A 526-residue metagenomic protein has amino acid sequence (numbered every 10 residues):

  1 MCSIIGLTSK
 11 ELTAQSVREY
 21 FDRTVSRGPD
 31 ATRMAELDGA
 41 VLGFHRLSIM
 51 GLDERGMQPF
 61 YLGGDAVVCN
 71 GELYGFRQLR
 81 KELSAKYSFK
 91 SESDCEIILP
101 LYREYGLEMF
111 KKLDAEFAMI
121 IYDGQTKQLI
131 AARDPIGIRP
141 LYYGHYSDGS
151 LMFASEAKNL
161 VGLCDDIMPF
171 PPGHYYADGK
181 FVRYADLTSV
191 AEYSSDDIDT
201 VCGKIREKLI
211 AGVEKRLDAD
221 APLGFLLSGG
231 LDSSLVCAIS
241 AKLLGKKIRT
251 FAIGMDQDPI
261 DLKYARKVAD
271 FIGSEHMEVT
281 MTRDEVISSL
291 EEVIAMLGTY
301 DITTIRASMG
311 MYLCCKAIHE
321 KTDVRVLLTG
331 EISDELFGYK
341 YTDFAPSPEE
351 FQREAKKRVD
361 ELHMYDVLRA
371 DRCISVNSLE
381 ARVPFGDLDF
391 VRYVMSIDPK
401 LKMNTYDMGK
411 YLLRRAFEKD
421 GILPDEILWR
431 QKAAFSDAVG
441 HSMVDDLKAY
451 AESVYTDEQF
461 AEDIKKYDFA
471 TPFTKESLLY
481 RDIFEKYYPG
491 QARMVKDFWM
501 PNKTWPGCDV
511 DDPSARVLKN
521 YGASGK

Functional and structural regions predicted by a protein language model:
M1-T299, K321, R325: Cysteine-centered catalytic environments shared across enzyme families
G6, L313-H319, M395, R414 (+4 more regions): Short, amphipathic alpha-helical segments that act as regulatory/interfacial helices in nucleotide-processing proteins
T13, S91-D94, L113, I198-I205 (+9 more regions): Hydrophobic (often cysteine-bearing) scaffold residues that line and stabilize catalytic clefts of nucleotide/cofactor
A31, S88-D94, N404, G421-A434 (+1 more regions): Short, surface-exposed acidic
I97, K208, V268, Y393 (+3 more regions): Amphipathic alpha-helical segments that form well-ordered structural scaffolds and often line/cohere around active
E156-N159, D199-T200, E207-L223, A438-K526: Peripheral terminal appendages
Q257-C315, K321, G338-Q352, R372 (+2 more regions): ATP-dependent adenylate-handling ligase core
V324-T329, S333-F351, E361-P472: Mid-to-C-terminal catalytic subdomains of enzymes that bind/position adenosyl phosphate moieties or nucleic-acid
